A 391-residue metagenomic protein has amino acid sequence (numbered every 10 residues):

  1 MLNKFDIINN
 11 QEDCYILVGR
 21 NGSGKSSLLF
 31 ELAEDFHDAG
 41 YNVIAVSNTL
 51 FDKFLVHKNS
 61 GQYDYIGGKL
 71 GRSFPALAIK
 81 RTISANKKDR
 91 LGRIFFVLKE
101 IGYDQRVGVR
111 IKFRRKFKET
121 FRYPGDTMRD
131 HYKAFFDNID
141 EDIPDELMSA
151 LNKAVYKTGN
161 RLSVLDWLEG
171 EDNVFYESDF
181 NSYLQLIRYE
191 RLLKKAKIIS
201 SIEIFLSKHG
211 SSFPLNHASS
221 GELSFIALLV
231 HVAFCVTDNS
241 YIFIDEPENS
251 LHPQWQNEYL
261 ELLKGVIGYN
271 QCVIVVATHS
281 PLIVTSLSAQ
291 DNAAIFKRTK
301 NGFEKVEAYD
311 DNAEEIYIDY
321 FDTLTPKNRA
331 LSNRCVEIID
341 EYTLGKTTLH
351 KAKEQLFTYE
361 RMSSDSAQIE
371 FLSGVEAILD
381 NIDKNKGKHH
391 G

Functional and structural regions predicted by a protein language model:
M1-H37, S201-P326: Switch/communication elements of ASCE P-loop NTPase nucleotide-binding domains
I16, G265, L282-G391: RecA-like P-loop NTPase motor core
L17, L32, V46, Y65 (+5 more regions): Generic structural hydrophobic/aromatic packing signal, biased to beta-strands
G40-R122, N312-E314, R329: P-loop NTPase motor core
V43, S240, Q271, K346-T347: Residue-level recognition of short, well-ordered coil/turn positions that link secondary-structure elements
R72, S84-L91, D140, P144 (+4 more regions): Intrinsic-disorder-associated interaction segments
S84-A218, V230-F234, K388-H390: Extended helical coiled-coil dimerization/tether regions that scaffold and oligomerize large DNA-maintenance assemblies
